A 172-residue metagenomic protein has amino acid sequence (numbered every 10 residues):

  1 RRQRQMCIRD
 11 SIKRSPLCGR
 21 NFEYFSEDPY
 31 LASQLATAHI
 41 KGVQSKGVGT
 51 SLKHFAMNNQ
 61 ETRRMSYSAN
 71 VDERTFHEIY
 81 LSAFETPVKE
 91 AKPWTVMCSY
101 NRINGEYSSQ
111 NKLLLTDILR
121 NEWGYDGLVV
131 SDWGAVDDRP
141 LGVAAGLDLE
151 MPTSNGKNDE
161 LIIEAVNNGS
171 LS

Functional and structural regions predicted by a protein language model:
R1-S172: Glycoside hydrolase catalytic-domain context in secreted enzymes
